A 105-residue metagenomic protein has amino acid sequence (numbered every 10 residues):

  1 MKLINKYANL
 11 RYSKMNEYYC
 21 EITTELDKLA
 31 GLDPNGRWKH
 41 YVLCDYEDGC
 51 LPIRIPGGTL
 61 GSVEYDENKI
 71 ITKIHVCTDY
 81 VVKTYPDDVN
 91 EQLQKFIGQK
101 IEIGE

Functional and structural regions predicted by a protein language model:
M1-K2, N16: The identity of the second residue at the extreme N-terminus of proteins
L3, E21, I70, K100-E102: Generic short N-terminal amphipathic or hydrophobic helices
N5-A8, C20, T24: Structural detector for short beta-strands of small beta-barrel domains
Y7-M15: Short N-terminal leader segment in a subset of presequences, especially plant chloroplast and some mitochondrial
K14-M15, L26-E91: Acidic, low-complexity, intrinsically disordered interaction modules
N90-I103: Short, low-complexity, charged amphipathic interaction modules
